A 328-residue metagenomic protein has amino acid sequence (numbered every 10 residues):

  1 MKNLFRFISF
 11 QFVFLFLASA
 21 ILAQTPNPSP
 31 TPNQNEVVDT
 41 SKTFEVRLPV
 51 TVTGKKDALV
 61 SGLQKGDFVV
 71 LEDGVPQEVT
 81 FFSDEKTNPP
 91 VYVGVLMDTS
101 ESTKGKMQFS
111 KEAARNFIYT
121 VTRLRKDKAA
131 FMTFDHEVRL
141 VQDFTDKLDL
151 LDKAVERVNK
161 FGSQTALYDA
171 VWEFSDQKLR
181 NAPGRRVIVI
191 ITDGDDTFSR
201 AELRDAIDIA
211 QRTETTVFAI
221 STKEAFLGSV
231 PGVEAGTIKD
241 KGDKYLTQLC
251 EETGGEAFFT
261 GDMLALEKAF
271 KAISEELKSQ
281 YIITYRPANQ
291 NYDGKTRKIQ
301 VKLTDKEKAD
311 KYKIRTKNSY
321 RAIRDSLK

Functional and structural regions predicted by a protein language model:
M1-R6: Positively charged n-region of N-terminal signal peptides that target proteins for export
S9-A20: Bacterial N-terminal signal peptides
A23-K328: Scaffold/interface architecture of coatomer-like assemblies
